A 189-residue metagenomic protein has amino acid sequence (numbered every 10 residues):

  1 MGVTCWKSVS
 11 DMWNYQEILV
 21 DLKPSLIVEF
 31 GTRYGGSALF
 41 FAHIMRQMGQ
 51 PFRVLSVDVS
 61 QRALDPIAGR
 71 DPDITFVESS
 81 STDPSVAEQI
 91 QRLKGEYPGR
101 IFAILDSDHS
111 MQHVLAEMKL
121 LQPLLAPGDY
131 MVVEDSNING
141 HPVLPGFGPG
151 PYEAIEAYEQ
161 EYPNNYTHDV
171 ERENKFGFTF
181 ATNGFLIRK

Functional and structural regions predicted by a protein language model:
V3-K189: S-adenosylmethionine/decaboxylated-SAM
